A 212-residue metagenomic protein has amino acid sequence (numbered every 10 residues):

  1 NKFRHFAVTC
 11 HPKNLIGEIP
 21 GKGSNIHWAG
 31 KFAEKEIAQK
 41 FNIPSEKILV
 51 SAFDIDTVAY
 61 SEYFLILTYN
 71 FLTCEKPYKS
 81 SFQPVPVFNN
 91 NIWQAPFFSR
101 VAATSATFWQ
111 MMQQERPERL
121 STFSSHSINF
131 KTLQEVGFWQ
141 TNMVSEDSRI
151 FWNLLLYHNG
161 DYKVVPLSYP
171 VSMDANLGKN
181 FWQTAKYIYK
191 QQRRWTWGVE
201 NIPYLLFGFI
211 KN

Functional and structural regions predicted by a protein language model:
N1-G178, K190-R193, W197: Internal catalytic domains of large membrane-associated glycosyltransferases
Q183-F209: Catalytic core of nucleotide-sugar-dependent glycosyltransferases
